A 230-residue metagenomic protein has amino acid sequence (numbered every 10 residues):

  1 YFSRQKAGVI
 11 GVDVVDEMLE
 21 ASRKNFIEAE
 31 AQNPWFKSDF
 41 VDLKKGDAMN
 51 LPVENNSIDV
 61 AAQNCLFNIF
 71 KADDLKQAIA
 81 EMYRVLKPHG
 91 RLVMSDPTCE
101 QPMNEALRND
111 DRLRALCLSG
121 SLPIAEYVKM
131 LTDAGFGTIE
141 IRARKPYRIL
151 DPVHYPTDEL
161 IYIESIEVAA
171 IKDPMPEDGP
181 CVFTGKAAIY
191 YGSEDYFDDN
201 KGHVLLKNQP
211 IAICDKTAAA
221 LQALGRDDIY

Functional and structural regions predicted by a protein language model:
Y1-N50: Class I SAM-dependent methyltransferase SAM/SAH-binding core
M49-A61: A short acidic, Gly/Pro-enriched loop at the edge of an enzyme's catalytic core that lines a small-molecule cofactor
D59-D74: A short SAM/SAH-binding and catalytic strip from SAM-dependent methyltransferases
C65, E81-Y83, L131: Class I S-adenosylmethionine-dependent transferase superfamily signal
K76-R91: A short glycine-rich, Lys/Arg-flanked "PGG" loop and its adjoining helix->strand segment in the class I
T98-L118: Short, glycine-/aromatic-enriched active-site segment of Class I SAM-dependent methyltransferases
S119-I141: Short alpha-helix
A134, E140-P146, D151-Y230: C-terminal lobe and adjacent flexible extensions of AdoMet/dcAdoMet transferase-like proteins
